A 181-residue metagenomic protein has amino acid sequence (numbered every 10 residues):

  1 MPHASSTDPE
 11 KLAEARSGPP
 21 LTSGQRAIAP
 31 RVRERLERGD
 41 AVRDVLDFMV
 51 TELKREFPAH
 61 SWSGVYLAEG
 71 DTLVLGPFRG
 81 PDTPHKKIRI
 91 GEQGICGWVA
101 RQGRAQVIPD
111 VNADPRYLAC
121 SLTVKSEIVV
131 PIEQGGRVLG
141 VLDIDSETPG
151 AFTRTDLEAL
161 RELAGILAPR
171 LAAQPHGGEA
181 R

Functional and structural regions predicted by a protein language model:
M1-T83, L171-R181: Intrinsically disordered, low-complexity terminal regulatory regions
A29, R33, S146-R181: Juxtadomain coupling helices with adjacent low-complexity linkers
T51, G94, E162-G165: Generic recognition of well-ordered alpha-helical segments within structured catalytic/regulatory domains
H60, L67-C120: Regulatory sensory and allosteric helical modules in signal-transduction proteins and certain transcription factors
S126-E133: A short, aliphatic-rich beta-strand micro-motif
G140-V141: Short glycine-/small-residue motifs
